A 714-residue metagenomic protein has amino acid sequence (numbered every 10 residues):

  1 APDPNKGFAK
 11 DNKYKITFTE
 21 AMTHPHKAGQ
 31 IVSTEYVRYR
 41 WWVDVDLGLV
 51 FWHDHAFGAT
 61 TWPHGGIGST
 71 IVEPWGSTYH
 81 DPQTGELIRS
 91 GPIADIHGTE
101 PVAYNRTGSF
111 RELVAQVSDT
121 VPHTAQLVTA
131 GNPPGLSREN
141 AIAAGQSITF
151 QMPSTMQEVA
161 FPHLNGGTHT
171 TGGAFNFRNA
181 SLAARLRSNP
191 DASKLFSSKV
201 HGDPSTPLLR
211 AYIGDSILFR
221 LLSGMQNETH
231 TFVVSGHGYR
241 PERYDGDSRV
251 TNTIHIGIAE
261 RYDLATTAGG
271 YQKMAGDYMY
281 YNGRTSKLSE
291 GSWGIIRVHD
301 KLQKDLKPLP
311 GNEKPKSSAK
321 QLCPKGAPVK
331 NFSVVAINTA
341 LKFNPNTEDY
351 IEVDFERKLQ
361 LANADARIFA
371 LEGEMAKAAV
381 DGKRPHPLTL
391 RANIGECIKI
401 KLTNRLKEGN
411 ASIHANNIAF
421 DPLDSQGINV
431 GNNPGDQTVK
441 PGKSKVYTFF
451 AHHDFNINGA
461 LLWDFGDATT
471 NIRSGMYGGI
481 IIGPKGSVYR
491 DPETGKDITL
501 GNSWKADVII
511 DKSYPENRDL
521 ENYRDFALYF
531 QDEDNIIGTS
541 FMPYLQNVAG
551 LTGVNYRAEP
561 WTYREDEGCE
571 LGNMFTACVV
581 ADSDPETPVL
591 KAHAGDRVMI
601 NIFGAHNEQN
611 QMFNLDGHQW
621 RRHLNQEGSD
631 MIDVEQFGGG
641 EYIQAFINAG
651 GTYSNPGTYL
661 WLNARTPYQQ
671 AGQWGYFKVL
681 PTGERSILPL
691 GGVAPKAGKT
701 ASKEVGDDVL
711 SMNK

Functional and structural regions predicted by a protein language model:
A1-G29, Y36-R38, P134-I217, L221 (+4 more regions): N-terminal, post-signal-peptide metal-ligating segments of extracellular/periplasmic oxidoreductases, dominated by
P2-H80, N252-K316, R405-S412, I418-P422 (+2 more regions): Extracellular/periplasmic metallocenter environments
E35-V37, H64-G68, S109-R111, S205 (+16 more regions): Residues that flank catalytic or metal-binding motifs in active/ligand-binding sites
Q83-L127, G131-N132, N312-A340, E493-I537 (+1 more regions): Compositionally biased low-complexity segments at domain edges in trafficked proteins and select soluble regulators
P101-Y104, S205-L209, L218-L221, T251-N252 (+11 more regions): Generic recognition of flexible, low-complexity loop/linker segments
R178, P190-D191, P204, V234-S235 (+3 more regions): Helix-biased "structured C-terminal domain" signature
S223-M225, Q272, N338, L406 (+3 more regions): Short, acidic/polar linear motifs in exposed loop/turn regions
M225-E228, F232-V250, S286, V298-L302 (+5 more regions): Active/binding-pocket-proximal capping segment
